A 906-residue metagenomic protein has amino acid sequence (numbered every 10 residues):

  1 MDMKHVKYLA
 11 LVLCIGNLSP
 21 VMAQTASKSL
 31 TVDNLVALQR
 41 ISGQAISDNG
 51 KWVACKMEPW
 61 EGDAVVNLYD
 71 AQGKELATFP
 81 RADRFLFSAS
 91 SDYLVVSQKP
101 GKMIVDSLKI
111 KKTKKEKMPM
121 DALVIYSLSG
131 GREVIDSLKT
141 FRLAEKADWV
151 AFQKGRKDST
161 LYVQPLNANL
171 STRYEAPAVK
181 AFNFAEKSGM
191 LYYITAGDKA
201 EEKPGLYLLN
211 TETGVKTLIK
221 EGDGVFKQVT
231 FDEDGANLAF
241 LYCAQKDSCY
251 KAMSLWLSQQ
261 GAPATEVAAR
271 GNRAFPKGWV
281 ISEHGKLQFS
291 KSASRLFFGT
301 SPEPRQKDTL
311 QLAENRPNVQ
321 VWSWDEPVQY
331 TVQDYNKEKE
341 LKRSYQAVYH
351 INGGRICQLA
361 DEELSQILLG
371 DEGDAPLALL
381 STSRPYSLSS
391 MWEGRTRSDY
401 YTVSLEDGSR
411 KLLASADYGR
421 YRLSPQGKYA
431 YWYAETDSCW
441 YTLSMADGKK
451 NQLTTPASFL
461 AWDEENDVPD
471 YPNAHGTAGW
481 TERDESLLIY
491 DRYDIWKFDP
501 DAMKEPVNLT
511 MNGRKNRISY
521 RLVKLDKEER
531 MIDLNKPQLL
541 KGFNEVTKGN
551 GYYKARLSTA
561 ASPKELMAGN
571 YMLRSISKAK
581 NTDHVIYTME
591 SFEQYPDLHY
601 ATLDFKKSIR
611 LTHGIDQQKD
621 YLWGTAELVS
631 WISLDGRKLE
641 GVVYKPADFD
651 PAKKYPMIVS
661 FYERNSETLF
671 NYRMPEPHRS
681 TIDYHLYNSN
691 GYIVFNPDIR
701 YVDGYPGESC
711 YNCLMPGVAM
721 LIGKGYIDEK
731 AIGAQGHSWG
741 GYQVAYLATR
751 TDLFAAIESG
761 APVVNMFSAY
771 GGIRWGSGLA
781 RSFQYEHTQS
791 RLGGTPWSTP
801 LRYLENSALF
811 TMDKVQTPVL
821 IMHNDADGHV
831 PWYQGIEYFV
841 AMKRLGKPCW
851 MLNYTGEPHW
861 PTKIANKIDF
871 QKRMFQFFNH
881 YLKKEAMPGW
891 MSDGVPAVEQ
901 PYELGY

Functional and structural regions predicted by a protein language model:
M1-S27, V763, G772: Bacterial Sec-dependent N-terminal signal peptides
G16, A23-H584, E590-P596, Y600-A601 (+2 more regions): Beta-propeller folds
E221-G222, L310-Q311, L359-E362, E393 (+22 more regions): Composition- and surface-driven signal marking solvent-exposed, interaction-prone regions in large proteins
S294, P656, A755: Conserved acidic residues
C357, L379, H599, V629 (+5 more regions): Hydrophobic/aromatic beta-strand patches that form the interior of the parallel beta-sheet core in alpha/beta enzyme
S383, F543, E590, S660-R664 (+2 more regions): Glycine-rich His-Gly loop
P456-V468, F605, H613-A731, Q735-H737: Cap/lid segment of the alpha/beta-hydrolase catalytic domain
M674-Y906: Active-site-proximal cap/loop segments of hydrolase catalytic domains
